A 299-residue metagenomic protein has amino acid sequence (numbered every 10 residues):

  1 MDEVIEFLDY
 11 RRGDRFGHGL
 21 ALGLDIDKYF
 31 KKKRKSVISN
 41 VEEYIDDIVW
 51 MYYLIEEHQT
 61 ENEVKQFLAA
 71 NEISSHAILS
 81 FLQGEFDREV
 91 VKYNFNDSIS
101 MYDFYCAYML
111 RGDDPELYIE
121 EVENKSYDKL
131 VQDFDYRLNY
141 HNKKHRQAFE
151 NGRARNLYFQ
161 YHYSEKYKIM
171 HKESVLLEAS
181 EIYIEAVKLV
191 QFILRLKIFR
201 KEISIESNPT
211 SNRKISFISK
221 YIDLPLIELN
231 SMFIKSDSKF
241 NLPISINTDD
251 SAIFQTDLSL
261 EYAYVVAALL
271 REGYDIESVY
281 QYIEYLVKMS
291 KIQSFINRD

Functional and structural regions predicted by a protein language model:
M1, H18, S207-T210, F240-L258: Short acidic/histidine-rich active-site segments
M1-L8, I26-K35, I215-L226, F254-A267: Histidine/acidic-residue-rich catalytic or RNA/ligand-binding cores of hydrolases and nuclease-related proteins
Y10-R15, F199-S204: Glycine-enriched alpha-helix->loop->beta-strand junction motifs that scaffold or abut catalytic
G17, L22-G23, D27, Y44-T60 (+1 more regions): Phosphate/diphosphate-binding loops
R34-M51, V265-L269: Acidic, Ser/Thr-rich peripheral helices and adjacent loops at domain boundaries
A69-L196, K201: Long, low-complexity, polar/charged, intrinsically disordered or flexibly structured peripheral segments
L189-R195, Y221-D237: A short, acidic, amphipathic alpha-helical segment used as a generic capping/interface helix at domain edges
Q191-K201, L260, Y264-D299: Mid-to-C-terminal alpha-helical segments outside catalytic/metal-binding sites
